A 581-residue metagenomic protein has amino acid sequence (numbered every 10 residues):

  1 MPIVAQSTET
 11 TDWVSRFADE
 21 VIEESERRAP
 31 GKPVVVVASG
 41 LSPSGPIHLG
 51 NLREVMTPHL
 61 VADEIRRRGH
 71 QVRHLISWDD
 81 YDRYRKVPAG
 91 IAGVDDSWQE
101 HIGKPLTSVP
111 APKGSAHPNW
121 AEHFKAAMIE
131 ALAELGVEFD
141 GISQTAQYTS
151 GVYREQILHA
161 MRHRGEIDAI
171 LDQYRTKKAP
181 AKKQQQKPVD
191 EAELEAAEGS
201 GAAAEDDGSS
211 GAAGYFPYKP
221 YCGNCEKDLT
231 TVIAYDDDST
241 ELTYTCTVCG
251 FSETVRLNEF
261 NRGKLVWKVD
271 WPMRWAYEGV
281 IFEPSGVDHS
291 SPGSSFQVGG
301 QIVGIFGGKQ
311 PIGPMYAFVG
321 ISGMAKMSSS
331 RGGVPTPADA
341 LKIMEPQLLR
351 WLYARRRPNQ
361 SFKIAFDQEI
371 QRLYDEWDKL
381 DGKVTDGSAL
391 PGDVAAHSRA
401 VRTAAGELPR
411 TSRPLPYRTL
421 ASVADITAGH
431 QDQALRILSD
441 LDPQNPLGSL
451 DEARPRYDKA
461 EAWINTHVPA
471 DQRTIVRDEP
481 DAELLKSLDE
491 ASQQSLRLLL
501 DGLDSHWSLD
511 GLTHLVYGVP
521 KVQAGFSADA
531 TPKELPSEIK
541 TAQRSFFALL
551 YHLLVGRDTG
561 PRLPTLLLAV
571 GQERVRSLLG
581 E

Functional and structural regions predicted by a protein language model:
M1-K32, P46-I47, R73-L75, T176 (+5 more regions): Basic, alpha-helical terminal appendages of large translation-related enzymes
P2-D168, K178, K183-Q185, A192-A204 (+1 more regions): N-terminal Rossmann-like or analogous alpha/beta NTP/dinucleotide-binding catalytic cores that position adenine
L41-L49, F282-D288, K533-E538: A short glycine/serine-rich beta->alpha loop
L49, Y84-V87, D172, I233-D236 (+3 more regions): Short, solvent-exposed loop/turn and secondary-structure capping segments
I65, G69, L132-F139, R164-L171 (+7 more regions): A generic secondary-structure signal for well-formed alpha-helical elements
G93-P105, I129-G136, G263-A276, N465-I475: Short, compositionally biased low-complexity segments
V137-P337: Active-site cores that bind ATP or allylic diphosphates and position pyrophosphate for catalysis
S291, F296, A317-P469, V555-E581: Catalytic adenosine-cofactor/nucleotide-binding cores of aminoacyl-tRNA synthetases and other
